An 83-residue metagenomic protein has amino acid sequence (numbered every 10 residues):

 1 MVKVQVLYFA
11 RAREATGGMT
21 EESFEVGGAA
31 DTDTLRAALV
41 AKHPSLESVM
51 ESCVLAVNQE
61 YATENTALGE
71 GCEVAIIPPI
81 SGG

Functional and structural regions predicted by a protein language model:
M1-G82: Ubiquitin-like/PB1-type beta-grasp interaction modules and other compact soluble beta-rich domains
